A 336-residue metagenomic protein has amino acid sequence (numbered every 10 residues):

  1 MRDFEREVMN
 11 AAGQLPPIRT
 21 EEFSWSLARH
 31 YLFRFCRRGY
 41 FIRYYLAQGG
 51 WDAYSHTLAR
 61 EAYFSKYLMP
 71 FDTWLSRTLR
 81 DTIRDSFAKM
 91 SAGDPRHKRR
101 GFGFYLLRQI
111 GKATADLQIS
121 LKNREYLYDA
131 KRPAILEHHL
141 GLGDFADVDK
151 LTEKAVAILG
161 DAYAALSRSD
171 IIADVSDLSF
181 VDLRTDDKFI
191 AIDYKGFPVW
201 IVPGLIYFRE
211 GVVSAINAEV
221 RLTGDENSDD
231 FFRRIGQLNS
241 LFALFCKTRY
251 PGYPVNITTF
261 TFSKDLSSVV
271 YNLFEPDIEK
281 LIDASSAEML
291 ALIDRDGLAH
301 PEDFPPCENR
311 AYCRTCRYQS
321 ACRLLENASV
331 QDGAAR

Functional and structural regions predicted by a protein language model:
M1-Y40: Long, acidic, intrinsically disordered low-complexity segments
L15-E22, Y40-K66, S214-A215, R221-N227 (+1 more regions): Short amphipathic alpha-helical segments and their helix-coil junctions
F23, L27-L32, S65-T73, R77 (+4 more regions): Short, charged/polar micro-motifs that form catalytic or ligand-binding hotspots
L27-G49, A53-A92, R99, G103 (+5 more regions): Nuclease catalytic cores
Y54, D177-L241, C246, M289: Non-catalytic protein-protein interaction segments used by genome-maintenance enzymes to assemble and couple activities
W74, T78, K150, K154-A157 (+7 more regions): Generic recognition of stable, solvent-exposed alpha-helical segments in well-folded globular domains
T78-V181: A non-catalytic, helix-rich entry segment at domain boundaries
A243-R336: Metal-dependent nuclease catalytic regions and adjoining charged, substrate-binding loops involved in nucleic-acid end
